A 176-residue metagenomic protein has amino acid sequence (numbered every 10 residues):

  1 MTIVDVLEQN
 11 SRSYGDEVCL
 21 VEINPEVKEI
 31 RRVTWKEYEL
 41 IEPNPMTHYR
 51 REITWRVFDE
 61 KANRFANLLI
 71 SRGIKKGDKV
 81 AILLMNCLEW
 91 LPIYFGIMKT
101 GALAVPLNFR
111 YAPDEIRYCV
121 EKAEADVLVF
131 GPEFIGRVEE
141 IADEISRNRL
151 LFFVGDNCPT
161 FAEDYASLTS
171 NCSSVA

Functional and structural regions predicted by a protein language model:
M1, D59, P159: Electropositive phosphate-/nucleotide-binding environments in soluble metabolic enzymes
T2, R64, E89, E124 (+1 more regions): Residue-level recognition of oxygen-bearing side chains
D5-L7, S71-R72, K99-T169: Structural core segment of the AMP-binding/adenylate-forming
C19-C87, L91-Y94, A112-R117, A166: Conserved AMP-binding/adenylate-forming core of the ANL superfamily
N24-R51, G136-A176: ANL superfamily adenylate-forming
